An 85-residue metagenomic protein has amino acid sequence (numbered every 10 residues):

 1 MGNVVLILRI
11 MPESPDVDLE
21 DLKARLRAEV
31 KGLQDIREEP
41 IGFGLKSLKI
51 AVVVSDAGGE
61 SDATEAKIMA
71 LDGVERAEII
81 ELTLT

Functional and structural regions predicted by a protein language model:
M1-T85: Long, contiguous binding/interaction regions
